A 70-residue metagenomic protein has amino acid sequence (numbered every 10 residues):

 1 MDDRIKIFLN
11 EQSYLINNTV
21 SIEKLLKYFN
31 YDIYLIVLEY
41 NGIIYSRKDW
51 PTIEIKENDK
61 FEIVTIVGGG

Functional and structural regions predicted by a protein language model:
M1-G69: Ubiquitin-like/PB1-type beta-grasp interaction modules and other compact soluble beta-rich domains
